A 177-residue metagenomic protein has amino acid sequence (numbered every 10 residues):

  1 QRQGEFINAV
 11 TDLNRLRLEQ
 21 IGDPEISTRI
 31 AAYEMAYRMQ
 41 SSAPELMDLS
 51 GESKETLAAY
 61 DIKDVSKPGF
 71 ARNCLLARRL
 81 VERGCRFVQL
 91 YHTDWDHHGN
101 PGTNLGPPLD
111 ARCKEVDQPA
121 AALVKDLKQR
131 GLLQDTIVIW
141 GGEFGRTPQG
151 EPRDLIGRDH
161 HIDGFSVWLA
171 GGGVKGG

Functional and structural regions predicted by a protein language model:
Q1-G177: Ligand-binding pockets and gating/stacking loops
